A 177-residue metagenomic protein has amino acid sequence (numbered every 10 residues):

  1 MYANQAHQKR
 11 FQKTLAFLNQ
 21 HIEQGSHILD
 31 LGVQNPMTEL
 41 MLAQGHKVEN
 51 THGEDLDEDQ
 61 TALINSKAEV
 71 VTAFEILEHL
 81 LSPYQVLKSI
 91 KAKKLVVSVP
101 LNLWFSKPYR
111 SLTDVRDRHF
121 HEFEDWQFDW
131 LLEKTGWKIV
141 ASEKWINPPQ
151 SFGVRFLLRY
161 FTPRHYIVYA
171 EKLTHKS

Functional and structural regions predicted by a protein language model:
M1-V70, Y84-K91, R118-W130, A141-S177: Conserved N-terminal segment of class I S-adenosyl-L-methionine
L29, F74, V97: Active-site flanking residues adjacent to catalytic metal/cofactor-binding acidic residues
V70-I76: A short beta-strand submotif of the Rossmann-like class I SAM-dependent methyltransferase core that lines
I76, P100, W145-N147: Flexible loop residues that form catalytic and substrate-binding hotspots at small-molecule/glycan-binding clefts
L80-L81: A structural helix-start
K94: Catalytic toxin/effector domains delivered as secreted proteins or via bacterial secretion systems
V97-H121: Short, glycine-/aromatic-enriched active-site segment of Class I SAM-dependent methyltransferases
L131-W137: A structural motif corresponding to the C-terminal end of an alpha-helix and its immediate exit/capping segment
